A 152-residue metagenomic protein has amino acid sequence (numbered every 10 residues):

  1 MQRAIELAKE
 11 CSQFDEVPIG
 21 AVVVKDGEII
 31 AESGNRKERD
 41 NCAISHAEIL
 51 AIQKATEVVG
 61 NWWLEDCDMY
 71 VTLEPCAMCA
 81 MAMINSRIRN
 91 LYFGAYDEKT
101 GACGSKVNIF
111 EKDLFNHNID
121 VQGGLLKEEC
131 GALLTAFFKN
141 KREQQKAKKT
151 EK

Functional and structural regions predicted by a protein language model:
M1-F14, W62, M78-K152: Zinc-dependent deaminase
A4, A8-C11, A21, A31 (+2 more regions): Small-residue (primarily alanine) positions within well-ordered alpha-helices, especially packing/interaction faces
F14-P18, E38-H46, L50, E74: Residues at secondary-structure transition points
I19-G27: Short beta-strand scaffold segments in enzyme catalytic cores
I30-K37: Short beta->alpha transition motifs characteristic of CBS
K37, V71, A95: Residues that line or immediately flank small-molecule/substrate-binding pockets and catalytic motifs
S45, I49-S86, N90: Helix-adjacent hinge/juxtasegments
